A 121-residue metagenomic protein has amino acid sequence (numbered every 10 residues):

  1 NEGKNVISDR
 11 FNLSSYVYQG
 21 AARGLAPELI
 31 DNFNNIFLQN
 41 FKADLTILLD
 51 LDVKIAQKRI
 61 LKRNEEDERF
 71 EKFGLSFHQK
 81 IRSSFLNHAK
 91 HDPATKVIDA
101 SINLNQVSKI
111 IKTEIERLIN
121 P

Functional and structural regions predicted by a protein language model:
E2-N5: Loop/turn-to-beta-strand initiation segments
I7, L45-I47, K96-I98: Hydrophobic/aromatic beta-strand patches that form the interior of the parallel beta-sheet core in alpha/beta enzyme
R10: Walker B catalytic acidic pair
S15-S83: A glycine- and Lys/Arg-enriched "phosphate-lid" helix/loop adjacent to the NTP-binding pocket of small-molecule kinases
K54-P121: NTP-dependent small-molecule kinase module
